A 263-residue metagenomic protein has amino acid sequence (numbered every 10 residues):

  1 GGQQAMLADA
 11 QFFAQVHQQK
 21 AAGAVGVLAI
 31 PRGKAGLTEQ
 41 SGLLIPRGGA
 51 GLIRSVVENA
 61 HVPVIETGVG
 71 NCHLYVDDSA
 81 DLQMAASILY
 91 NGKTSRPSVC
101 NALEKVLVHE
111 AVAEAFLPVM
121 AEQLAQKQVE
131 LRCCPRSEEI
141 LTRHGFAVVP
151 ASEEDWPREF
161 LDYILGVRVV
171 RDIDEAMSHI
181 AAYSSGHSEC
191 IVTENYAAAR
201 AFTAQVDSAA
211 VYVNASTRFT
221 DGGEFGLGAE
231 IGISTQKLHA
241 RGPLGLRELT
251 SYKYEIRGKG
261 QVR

Functional and structural regions predicted by a protein language model:
G1, A8, A14-H17, A22-S79 (+1 more regions): Rossmann-like NAD(P) dinucleotide-binding subdomain of oxidoreductase/dehydrogenase enzymes
A35, I53, L117-A121, T203 (+1 more regions): Short amphipathic alpha-helical segments and helix-helix/interface helices
A35-G42, V99-A102, A181-G186: Short, surface-exposed connector motifs at secondary-structure boundaries
Q40, A60, K127, V206-D207 (+1 more regions): Short, structured coil segments at secondary-structure junctions
L44, H109, A176: Residue-level signal for inorganic ion chemistry
R47, H109, E194: Conserved residues at the C-terminal ends of beta-strands
L52-D162, V213: ALDH superfamily catalytic-core signature
S152-R263: Conserved C-terminal structural/oligomerization subdomain of aldehyde/semialdehyde dehydrogenase
